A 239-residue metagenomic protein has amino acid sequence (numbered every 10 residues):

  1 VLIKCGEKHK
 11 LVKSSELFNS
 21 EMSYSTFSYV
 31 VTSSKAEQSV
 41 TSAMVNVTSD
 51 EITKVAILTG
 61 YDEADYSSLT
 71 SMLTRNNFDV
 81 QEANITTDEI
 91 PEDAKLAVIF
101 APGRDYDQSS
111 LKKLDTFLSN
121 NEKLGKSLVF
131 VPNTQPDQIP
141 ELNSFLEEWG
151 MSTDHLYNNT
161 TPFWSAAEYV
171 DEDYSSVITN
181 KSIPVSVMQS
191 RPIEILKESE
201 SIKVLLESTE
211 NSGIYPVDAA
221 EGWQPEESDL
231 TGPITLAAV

Functional and structural regions predicted by a protein language model:
V1-V239: Short, surface-exposed patches at the edges or C-terminal ends of soluble domains, predominantly
